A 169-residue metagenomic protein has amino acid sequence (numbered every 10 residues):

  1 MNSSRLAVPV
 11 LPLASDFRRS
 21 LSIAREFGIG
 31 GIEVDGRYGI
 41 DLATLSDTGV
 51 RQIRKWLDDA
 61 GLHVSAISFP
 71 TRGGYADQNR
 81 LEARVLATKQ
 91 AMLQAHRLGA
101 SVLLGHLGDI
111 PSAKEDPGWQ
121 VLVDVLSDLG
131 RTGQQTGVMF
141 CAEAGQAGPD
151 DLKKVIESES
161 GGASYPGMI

Functional and structural regions predicted by a protein language model:
M1-A100, S127, Q134, Y165: N-terminal pre-domain/capping segments
S3-S4, G31-V34, I67, D124-I169: Acidic/histidine-rich catalytic cores of soluble enzymes
V10-P12, N79-M92, A113-K114, W119-L122 (+1 more regions): A short, hydrophobic/aromatic-rich structural module that often spans a beta strand with its adjoining loop
P12, T48, D109, A144-D150: Short beta->alpha linker loops
Y38-G39, T71, D109-I110, A147-G148: Conserved beta-strand edge residues that scaffold enzyme active sites
D41-R51, S112-V123, P149: Active-site-adjacent beta->alpha loops and helix N-cap segments on the catalytic face of soluble alpha/beta enzymes
A95-D116, T136-G145: Active-site groove signature of glycoside hydrolases
